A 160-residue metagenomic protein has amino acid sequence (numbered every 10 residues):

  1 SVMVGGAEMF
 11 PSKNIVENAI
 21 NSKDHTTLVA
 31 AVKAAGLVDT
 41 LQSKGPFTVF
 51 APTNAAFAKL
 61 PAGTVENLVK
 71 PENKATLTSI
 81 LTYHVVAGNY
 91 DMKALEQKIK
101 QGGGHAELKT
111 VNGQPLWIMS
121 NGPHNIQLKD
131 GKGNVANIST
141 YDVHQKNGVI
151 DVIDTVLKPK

Functional and structural regions predicted by a protein language model:
S1-K160: Mature, structured domains of secreted/extracytosolic soluble proteins
